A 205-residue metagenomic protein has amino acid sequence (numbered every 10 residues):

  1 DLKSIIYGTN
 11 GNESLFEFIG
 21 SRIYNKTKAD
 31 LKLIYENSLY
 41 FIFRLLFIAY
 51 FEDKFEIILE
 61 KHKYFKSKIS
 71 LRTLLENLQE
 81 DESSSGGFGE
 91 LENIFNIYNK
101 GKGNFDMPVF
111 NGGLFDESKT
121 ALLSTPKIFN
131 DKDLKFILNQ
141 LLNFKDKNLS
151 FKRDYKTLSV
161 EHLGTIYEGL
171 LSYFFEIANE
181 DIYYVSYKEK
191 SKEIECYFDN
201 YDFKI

Functional and structural regions predicted by a protein language model:
D1-I205: Preference for the N-terminal adenyl/adenosyl cofactor-binding alpha/beta module
